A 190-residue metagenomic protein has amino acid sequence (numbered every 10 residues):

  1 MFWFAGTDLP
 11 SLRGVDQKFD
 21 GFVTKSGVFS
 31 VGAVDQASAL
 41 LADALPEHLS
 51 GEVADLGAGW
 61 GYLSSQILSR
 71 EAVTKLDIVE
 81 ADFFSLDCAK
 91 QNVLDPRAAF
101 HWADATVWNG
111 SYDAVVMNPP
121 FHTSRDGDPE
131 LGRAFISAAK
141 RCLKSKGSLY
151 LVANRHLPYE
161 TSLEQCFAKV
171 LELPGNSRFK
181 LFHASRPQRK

Functional and structural regions predicted by a protein language model:
M1-H48: SAM-dependent Rossmann-like transferase core, predominantly class I methyltransferases with a strong bias toward
M1-V15, G175-K190: Core SAM-dependent methyltransferase catalytic element
K25, K169-S177: Conserved S-adenosyl-L-methionine
Q36-G110, A114-M117: Conserved SAM/SAH cofactor-binding pocket of Class I
E80-F84, L131, N154-R155: Short beta->alpha hinge that forms the Motif I/post-I loop of the SAM-binding pocket
R133-S145: A short glycine-rich, Lys/Arg-flanked "PGG" loop and its adjoining helix->strand segment in the class I
K146-A153: Conserved beta-strand signature within the Rossmann-like core of class I S-adenosyl-L-methionine
N154-F167: Conserved class I S-adenosyl-L-methionine
